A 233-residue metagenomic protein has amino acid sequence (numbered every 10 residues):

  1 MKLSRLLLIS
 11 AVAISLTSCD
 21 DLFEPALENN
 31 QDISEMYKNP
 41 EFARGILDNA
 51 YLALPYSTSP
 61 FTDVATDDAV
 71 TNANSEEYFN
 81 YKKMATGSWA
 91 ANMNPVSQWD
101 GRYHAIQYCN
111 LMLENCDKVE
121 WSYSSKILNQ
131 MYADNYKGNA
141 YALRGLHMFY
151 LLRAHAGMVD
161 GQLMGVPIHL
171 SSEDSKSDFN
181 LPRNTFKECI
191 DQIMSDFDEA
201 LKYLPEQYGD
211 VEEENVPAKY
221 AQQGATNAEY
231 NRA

Functional and structural regions predicted by a protein language model:
K2-I9: Sec-dependent signal peptide recognition, specifically the positively charged N-region followed immediately by
L3, C19-T66: Membrane-proximal, proline-rich intrinsically disordered regions
F79-G157, D178-D191, F197-E206: Conserved, well-structured interaction surfaces
A105-L113, I168-S171, R232-A233: Well-ordered alpha-helical segments within folded domains of soluble proteins
N135, A142, Q223, A228-Y230: Residue signature of alpha-solenoid helical repeat architecture, marking inter-repeat boundaries and helix-start
M158-S172: Short, flexible, mixed-charge acidic loops at enzyme active sites
E206-N227: Surface-exposed intrinsically disordered loops and tails
